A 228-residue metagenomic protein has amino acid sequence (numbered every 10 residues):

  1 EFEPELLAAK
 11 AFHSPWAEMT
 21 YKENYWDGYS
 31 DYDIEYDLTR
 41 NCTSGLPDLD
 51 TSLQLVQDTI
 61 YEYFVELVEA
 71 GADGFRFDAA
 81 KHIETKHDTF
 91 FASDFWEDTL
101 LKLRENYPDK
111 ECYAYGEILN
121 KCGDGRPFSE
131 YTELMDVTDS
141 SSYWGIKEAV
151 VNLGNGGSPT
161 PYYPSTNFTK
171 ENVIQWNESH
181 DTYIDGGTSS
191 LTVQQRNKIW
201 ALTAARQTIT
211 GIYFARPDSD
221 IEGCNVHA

Functional and structural regions predicted by a protein language model:
E1, I34, T39-P47, V65 (+2 more regions): Phosphate-group recognition and catalysis centered on beta-loop-alpha active-site segments
F2-R40: Core domains of carbohydrate- and sulfate-ester-processing enzymes
E5-A8, H13-W16, Y61-A228: Active-site-proximal helices and loops of the catalytic beta/alpha 8
K22-Y25, L46, S179: Intrinsically disordered, low-complexity peptide-like regions
G45-D58: Active-site mouth loops of central-metabolism enzymes
